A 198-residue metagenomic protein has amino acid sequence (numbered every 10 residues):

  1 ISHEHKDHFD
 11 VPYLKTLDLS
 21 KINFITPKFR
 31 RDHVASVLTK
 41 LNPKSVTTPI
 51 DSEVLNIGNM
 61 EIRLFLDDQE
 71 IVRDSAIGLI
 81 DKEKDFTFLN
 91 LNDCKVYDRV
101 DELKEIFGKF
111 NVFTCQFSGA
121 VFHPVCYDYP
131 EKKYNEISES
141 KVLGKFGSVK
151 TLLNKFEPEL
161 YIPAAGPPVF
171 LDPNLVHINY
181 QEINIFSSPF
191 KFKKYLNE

Functional and structural regions predicted by a protein language model:
I1-D18, Y161: Di-metal (Zn2+ and/or Mg2+/Mn2+) metal-binding site signature of metallo-dependent hydrolases with the MBL/beta-CASP
D7, E70, D93, K141-F146: A conditional alpha-helix N-cap/helix-loop micro-motif detector
V11-L17, V37, R99-L103, L152: A short acidic, amphipathic alpha-helical/loop segment
L19-I25, F86-F88: Short active-site oxyanion
N23, R99-L196: Cap/insert and terminal regions of metallo-dependent hydrolase folds
K28-V34, P49-E53: Short, polar loop motifs at secondary-structure junctions
V34-V46: Helix-loop-beta element that forms the nucleotide-linked donor phosphate-binding surface in glycosyltransferases
T48-F122: Core dinuclear metal-dependent hydrolase active-site scaffold
